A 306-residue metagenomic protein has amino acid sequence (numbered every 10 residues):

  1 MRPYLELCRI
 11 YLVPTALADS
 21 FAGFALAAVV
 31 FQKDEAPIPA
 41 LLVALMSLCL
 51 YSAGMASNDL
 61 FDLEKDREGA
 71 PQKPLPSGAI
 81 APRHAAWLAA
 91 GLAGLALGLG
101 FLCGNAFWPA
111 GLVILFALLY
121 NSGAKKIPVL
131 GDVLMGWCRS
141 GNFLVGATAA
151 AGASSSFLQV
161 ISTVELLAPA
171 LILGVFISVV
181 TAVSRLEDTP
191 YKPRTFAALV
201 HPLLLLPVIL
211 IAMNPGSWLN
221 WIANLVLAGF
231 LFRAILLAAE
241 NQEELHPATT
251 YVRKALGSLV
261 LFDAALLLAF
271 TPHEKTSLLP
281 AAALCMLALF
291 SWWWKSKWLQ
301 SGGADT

Functional and structural regions predicted by a protein language model:
M1-Q72, A79-G91, F107-A117, N121 (+2 more regions): Topogenic membrane-insertion module of multi-pass membrane proteins
R2-L5, V13-P14, S140-F143, T148-T306: C-terminal membrane-associated helical module and adjoining short loops/tails
F21-A25, G94-F101, L115-S122, F143-A147 (+3 more regions): Alpha-helical transmembrane segments of multipass membrane proteins
A22, Q32, Q72-L75, G94 (+5 more regions): Residues in and immediately flanking transmembrane alpha helices
A27-F31, C103-G104, A124-K125, A150 (+2 more regions): Short helix-capping/hinge motifs at transmembrane helix termini and TM-loop junctions
A36, A81, C103-G104, K192 (+1 more regions): Helix N-cap and loop-to-helix transition residues
L41-S47, L63-A117, V133-G136, Q159-V160 (+3 more regions): Multi-pass membrane catalytic core of lipid/isoprenoid biosynthesis enzymes
P109, I127, D132-F143, A147-A151: Contiguous mid-protein beta-loop-alpha structural module that forms a pocket-lining wall or clamp of enzyme active
